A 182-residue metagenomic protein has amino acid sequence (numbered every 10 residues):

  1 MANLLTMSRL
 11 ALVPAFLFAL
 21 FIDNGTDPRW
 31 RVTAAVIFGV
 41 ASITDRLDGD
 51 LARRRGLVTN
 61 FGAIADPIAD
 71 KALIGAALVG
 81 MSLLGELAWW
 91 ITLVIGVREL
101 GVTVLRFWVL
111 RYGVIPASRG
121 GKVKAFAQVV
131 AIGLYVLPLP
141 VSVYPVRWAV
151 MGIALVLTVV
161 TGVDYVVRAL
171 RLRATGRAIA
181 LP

Functional and structural regions predicted by a protein language model:
M1-A2, M7-S8, L12-V13, R31-S42 (+1 more regions): C-terminal membrane-associated helical module and adjoining short loops/tails
M7, I43, I64, V97: Generic enzyme active-site microenvironment
A11, I43-L51, I68, A72 (+2 more regions): Active-site His/Glu-centered metal-binding helix of metallohydrolases
A11-N60, A77-S82, E86-L93, V146-V159: Membrane-embedded alpha-helical segments that form the functional core of polytopic membrane enzymes, especially those
D48-A63, R106-L110, A169-P182: Cytosolic, membrane-interface loops and tails of multi-pass inner-membrane proteins
L73-A77, A131-L134: Hydrophobic, membrane-inserted alpha-helices
E99-G113: Membrane-helix boundary/interface segments in integral membrane proteins
